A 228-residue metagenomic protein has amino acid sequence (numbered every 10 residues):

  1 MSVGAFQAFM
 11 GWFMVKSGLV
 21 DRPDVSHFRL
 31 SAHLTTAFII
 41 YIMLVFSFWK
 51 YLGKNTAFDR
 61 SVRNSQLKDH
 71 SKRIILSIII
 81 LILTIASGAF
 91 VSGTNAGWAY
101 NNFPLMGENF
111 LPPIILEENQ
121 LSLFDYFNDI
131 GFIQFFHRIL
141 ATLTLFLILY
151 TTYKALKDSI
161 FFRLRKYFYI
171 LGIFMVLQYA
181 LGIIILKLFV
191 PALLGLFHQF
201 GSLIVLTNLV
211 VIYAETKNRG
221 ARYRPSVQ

Functional and structural regions predicted by a protein language model:
M1-Q228: Polytopic transmembrane helical bundles with strong interfacial aromatic enrichment
